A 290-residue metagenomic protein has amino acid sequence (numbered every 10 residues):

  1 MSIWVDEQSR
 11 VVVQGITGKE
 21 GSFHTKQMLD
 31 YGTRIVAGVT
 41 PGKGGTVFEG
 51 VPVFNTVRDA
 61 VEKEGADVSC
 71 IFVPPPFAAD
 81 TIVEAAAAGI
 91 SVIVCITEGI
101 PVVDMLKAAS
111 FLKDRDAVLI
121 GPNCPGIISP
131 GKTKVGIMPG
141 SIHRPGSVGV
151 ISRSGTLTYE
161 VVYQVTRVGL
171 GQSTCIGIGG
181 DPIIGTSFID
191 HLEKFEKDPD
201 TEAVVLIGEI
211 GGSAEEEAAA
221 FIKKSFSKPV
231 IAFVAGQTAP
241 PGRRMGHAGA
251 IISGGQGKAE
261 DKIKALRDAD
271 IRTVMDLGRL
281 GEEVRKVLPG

Functional and structural regions predicted by a protein language model:
M1-G290: Catalytic-core regions of core metabolic enzymes, especially those transforming organic acids/acyl-group intermediates
